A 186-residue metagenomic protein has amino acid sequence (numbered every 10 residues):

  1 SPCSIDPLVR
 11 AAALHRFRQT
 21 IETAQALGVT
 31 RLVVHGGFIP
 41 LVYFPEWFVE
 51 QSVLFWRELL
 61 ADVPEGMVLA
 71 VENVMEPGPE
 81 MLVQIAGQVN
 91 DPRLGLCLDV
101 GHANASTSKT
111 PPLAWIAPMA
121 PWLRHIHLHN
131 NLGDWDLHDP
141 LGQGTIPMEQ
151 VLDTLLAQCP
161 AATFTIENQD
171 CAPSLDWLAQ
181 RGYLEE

Functional and structural regions predicted by a protein language model:
P2-G95: Active-site acidic/histidine proton-transfer and metal-coordination neighborhood in alpha/beta enzyme cores
E22, T30, L54, P79-E186: Histidine-acidic metal/acid-base catalytic patches
